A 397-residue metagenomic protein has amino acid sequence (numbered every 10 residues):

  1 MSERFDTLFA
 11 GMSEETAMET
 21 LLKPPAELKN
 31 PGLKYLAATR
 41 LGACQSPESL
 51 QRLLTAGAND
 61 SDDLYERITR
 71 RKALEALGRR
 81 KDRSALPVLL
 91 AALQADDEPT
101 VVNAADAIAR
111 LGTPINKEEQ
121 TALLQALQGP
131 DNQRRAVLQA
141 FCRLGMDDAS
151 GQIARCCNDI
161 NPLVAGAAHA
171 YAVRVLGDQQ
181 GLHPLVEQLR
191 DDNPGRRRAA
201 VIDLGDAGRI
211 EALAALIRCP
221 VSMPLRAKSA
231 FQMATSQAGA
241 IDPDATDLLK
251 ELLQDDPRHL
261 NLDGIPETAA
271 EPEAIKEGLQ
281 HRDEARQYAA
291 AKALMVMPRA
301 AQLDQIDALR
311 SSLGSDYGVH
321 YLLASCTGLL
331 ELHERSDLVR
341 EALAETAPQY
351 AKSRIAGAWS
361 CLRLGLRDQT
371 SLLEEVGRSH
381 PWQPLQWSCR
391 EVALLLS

Functional and structural regions predicted by a protein language model:
M1-M12, G32-S46, R67-D82, A91 (+14 more regions): Structural detector for internal amphipathic alpha-helices that build alpha-solenoid repeat scaffolds
G11-P25, C44-S61, D82-Q94, T113-L127 (+9 more regions): Amphipathic alpha-helical scaffolding segments comprising HEAT/armadillo-like alpha-solenoid repeats
K29-N30, S61-E66, D96-E98, G129-D131 (+7 more regions): Short inter-helical turns and helix N-cap capping residues of alpha-solenoid HEAT/ARM repeat scaffolds
